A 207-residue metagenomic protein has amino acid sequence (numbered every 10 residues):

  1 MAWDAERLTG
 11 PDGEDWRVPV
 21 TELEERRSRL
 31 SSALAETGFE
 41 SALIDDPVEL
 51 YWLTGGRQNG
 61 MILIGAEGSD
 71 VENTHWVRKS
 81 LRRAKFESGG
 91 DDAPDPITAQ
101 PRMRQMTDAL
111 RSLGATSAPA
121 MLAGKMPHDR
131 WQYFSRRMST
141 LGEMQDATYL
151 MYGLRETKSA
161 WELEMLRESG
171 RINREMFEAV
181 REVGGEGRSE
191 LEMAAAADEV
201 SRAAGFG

Functional and structural regions predicted by a protein language model:
M1-M176: A composition/biophysics-driven feature that prefers long, compositionally simple stretches
R7-G10, L50, A194-G207: Active-site cofactor/co-catalyst pockets and adjacent glycine-rich loops in catalytic enzymes
G13, V180-G184: Short amphipathic alpha-helical interaction patches enriched in hydrophobic/aromatic residues with interspersed Lys/Arg
E24, S28, H128, G187-E199: An alpha-helix initiation/capping motif
L34, G184, S201: Hydrophobic pocket-lining residues that define ligand/cofactor binding sites across diverse proteins
N59-G60, R136, A160, L191-E199 (+1 more regions): Alpha-helix boundary/capping detector
Y152-E156, G184, R188-L191: Short, small-residue-enriched loops and turns at beta-alpha junctions that line or gate enzyme active sites
S169-R181, E190-M193, D198, G205: Active-site pocket-lining segments that scaffold enzyme catalytic pockets across diverse folds
